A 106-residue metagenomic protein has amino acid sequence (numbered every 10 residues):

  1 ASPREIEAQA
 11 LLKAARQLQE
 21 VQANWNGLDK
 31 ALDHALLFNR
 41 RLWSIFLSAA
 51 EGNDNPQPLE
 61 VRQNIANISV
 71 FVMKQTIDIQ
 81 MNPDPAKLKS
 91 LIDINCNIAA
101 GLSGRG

Functional and structural regions predicted by a protein language model:
A1-I45, E51-G52, P56-P58, R62-G106: N-terminal intrinsically disordered, cationic/polar leader segments that include organellar targeting peptides
